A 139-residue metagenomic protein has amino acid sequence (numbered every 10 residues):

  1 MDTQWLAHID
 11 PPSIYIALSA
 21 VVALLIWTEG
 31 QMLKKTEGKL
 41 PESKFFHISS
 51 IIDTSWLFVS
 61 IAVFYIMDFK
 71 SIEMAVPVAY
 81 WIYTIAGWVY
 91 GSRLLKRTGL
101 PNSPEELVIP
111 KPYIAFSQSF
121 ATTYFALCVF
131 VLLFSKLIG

Functional and structural regions predicted by a protein language model:
M1-I9: Short, strongly hydrophobic alpha-helical membrane anchors
D2, W27-A75: Membrane-associated alpha-helix detector
D10-K35: N-terminal signal-anchor/start-transfer transmembrane helix
A17-V22, W56-I61, T122-F130: Hydrophobic cores of alpha-helical transmembrane segments in multi-pass inner/ER membrane proteins, independent
E37-G38, G91-P104: A cytosolic-side transmembrane-helix exit/cap motif
I61-L95: Short alpha-helical packing/oligomerization segments
E106-T123: Individual transmembrane alpha-helices with interfacial aromatic-anchor signatures
L127-G139: Juxtamembrane boundary at the C-terminal end of a transmembrane helix
